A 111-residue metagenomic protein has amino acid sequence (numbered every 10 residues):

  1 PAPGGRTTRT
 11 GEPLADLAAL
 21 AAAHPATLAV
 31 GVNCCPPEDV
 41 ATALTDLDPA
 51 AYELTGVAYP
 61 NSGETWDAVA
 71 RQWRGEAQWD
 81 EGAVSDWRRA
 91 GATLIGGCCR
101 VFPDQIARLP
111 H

Functional and structural regions predicted by a protein language model:
P1-H111: Domain-level signal for soluble alpha/beta catalytic cores
